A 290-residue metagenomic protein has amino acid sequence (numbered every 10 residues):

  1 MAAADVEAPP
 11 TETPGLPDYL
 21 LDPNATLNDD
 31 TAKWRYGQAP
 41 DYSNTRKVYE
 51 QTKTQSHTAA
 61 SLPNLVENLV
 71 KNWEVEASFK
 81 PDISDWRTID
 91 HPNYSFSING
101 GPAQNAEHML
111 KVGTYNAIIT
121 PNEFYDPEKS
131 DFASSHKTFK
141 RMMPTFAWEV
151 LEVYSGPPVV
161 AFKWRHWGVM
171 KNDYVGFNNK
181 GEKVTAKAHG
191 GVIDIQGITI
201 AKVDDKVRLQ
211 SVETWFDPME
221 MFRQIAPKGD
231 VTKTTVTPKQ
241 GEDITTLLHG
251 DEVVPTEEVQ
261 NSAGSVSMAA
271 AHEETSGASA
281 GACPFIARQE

Functional and structural regions predicted by a protein language model:
M1-E290: C-terminal and inter-domain tail/linker signature
